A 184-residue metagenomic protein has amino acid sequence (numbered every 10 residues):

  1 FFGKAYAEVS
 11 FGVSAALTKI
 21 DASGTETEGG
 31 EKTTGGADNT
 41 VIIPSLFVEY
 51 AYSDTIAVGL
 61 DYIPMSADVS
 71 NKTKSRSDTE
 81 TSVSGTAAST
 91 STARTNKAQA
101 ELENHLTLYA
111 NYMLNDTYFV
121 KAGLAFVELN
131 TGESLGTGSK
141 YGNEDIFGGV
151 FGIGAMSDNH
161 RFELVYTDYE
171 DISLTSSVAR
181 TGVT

Functional and structural regions predicted by a protein language model:
G3-T73, D78-S91, L106, T117: Short glycine/proline- and aromatic-enriched beta-strand/turn motifs that initiate or cap beta-hairpins
F11-K19, V58-P64, Y112, V120-F126 (+2 more regions): Transmembrane beta-barrel strands of outer-membrane/channel proteins
V13, L46-Y50, L60, L102 (+4 more regions): Residues on the lipid-exposed face of transmembrane beta-strands in outer-membrane beta-barrel proteins
A22-T33, V69-T79, A125-N143, I172-G182: Outer-membrane beta-barrel translocator domains and adjoining extracellular loop/strand segments of Gram-negative
K32, D38-P44, A100-L106, S139-G149 (+3 more regions): Residues that define the transmembrane beta-barrel architecture of outer-membrane proteins
T40, E49-A51, M113, V120-G123 (+4 more regions): Membrane-topology and secretion signals of cell-surface/extracellular proteins
S91-S139: Surface-exposed, polar helix/loop patches in the mature regions of secreted/periplasmic/lumenal proteins that form
F119, N130-E133, N159-E163, L174: Substrate-binding/catalytic groove segments of enzymes that remodel or degrade extracellular structural polymers
